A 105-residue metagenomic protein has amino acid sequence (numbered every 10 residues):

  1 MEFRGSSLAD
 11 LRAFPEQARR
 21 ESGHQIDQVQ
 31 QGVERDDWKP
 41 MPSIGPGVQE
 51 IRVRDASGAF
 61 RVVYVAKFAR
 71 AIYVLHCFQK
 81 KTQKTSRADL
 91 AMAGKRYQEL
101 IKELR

Functional and structural regions predicted by a protein language model:
M1-A59, F68-A71, Q79-R105: Basic, Lys/Arg-enriched alpha-helical interface segments
V62: Portal/gating segments that form or line small-molecule/metal binding sites
V65: Short hydrophobic/aromatic beta-strand micro-patches that form the beta-sheet surface supporting nucleotide- or nucleic
L75: Conserved catalytic cores of phosphodiester-cleaving nucleases, focusing on short active-site segments
